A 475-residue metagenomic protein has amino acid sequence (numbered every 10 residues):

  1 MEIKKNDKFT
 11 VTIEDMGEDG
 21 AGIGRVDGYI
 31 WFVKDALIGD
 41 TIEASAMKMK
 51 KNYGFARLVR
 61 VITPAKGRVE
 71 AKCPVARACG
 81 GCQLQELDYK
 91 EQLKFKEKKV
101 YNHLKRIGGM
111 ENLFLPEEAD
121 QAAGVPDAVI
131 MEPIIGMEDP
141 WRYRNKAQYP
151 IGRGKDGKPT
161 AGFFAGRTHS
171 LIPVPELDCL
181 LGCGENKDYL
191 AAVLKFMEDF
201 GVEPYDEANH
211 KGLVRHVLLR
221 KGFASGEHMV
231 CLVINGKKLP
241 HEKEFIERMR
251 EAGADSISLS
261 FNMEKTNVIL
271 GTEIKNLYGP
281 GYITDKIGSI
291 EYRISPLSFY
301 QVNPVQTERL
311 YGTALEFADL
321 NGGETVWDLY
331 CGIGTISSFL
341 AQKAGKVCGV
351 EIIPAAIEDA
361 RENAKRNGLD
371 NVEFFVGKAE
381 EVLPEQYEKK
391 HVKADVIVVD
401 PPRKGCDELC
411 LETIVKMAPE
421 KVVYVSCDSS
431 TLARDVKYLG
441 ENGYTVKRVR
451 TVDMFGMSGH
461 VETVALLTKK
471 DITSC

Functional and structural regions predicted by a protein language model:
M1-V75, D120, T168, E373-F374 (+1 more regions): Terminal RNA-binding accessory module
E2-T10, E18, K237-C475: Rossmann-like S-adenosyl-L-methionine
G22-D27, G162-G166, C231-V233, A360: Short, acidic/hydrophobic/Gly-rich beta-strand patch recurrent on exposed beta strands that often constitutes part
V59-A71, R77-P204: Extended interfacial segments that mediate partner engagement and assembly in macromolecular machines
E132-P140, E207-A208, H216, R220 (+1 more regions): Short, solvent-exposed loop/turn elements at beta->coil junctions and helix N-caps that rim active or binding pockets
W141-N145, A224-G226, G459-H460: A short, glycine/Asx- and small/polar-enriched loop/turn that sits immediately N-terminal to a beta-strand
L171-R215, G236-F261: Internal alpha/beta scaffold segment
L218-G222, E227-K238: Carbohydrate-binding surface patches
